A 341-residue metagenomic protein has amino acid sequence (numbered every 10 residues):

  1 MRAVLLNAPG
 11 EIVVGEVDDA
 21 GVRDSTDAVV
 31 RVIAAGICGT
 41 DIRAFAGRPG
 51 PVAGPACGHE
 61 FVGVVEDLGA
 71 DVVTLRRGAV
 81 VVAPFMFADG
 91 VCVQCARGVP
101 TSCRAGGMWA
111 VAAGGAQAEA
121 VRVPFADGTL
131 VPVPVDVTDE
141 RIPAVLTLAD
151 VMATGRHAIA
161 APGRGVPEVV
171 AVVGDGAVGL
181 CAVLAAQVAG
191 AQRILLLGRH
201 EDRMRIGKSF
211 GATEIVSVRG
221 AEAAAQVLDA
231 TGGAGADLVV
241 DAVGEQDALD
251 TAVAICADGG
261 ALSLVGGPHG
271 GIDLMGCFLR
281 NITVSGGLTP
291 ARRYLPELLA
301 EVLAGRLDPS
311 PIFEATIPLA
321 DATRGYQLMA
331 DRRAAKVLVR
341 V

Functional and structural regions predicted by a protein language model:
M1, D250, R292-V341: C-terminal hydrophobic helical "lid"/dimerization subdomain of Rossmann-like NAD(P)H-dependent oxidoreductases
A20-A35, A46-V93, T101, P134-V137: Glycine-rich beta-strand-centered segment in the early N-terminal region that forms part of a ligand/cofactor-binding
G78, V137-G220, A225: Mid-domain Rossmann-like dinucleotide-binding core that forms the NAD(H)/NADP(H) cofactor-binding site
V82, V240, S263: N-terminal Rossmann-like NAD(P) cofactor-binding module of classical short-chain dehydrogenase/reductase
D89-V173: NAD(P)H dinucleotide-binding glycine-rich loop of Rossmann-like/cofactor-binding domains, especially the beta1-alpha1
L197-H200, V218, A242, G266 (+1 more regions): N-terminal Rossmann-fold cofactor-binding loop
S209, E245-A304, V341: Glycine-rich phosphate-binding loop and adjacent beta-alpha segment of Rossmann(oid) nucleotide-cofactor-binding
